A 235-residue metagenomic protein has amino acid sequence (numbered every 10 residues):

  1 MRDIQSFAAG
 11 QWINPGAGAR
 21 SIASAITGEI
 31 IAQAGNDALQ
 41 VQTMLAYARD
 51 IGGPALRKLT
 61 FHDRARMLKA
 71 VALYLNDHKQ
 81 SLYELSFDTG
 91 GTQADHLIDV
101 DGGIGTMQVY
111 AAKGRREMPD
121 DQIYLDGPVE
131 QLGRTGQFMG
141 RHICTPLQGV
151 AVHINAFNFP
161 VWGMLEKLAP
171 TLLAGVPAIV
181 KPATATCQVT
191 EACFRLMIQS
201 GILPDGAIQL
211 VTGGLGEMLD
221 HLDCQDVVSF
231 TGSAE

Functional and structural regions predicted by a protein language model:
M1-G133: N-terminal Rossmann-like NAD(P)+-binding subdomain of aldehyde/semialdehyde dehydrogenases
M118-E235: Rossmann-like NAD(P) dinucleotide-binding subdomain of oxidoreductase/dehydrogenase enzymes
